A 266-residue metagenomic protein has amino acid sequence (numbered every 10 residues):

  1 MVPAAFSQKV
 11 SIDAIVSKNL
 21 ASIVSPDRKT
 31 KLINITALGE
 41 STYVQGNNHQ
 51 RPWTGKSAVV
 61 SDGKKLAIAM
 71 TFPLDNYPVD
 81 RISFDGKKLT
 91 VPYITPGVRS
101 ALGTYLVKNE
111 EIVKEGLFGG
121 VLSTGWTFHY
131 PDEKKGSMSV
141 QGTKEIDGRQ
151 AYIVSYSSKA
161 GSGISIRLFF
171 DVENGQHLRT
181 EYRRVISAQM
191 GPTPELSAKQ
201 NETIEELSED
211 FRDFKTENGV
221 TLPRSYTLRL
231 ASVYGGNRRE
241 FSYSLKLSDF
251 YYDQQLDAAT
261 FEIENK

Functional and structural regions predicted by a protein language model:
P3-S7: Sec/Tat signal peptide C-region and signal peptidase I cleavage site
Q8-V16, G86-I164, A188-P192, L196-E205 (+1 more regions): Flexible, processing/modification-adjacent segments and terminal tails in exported/periplasmic/extracellular proteins
I12-V98, K134-G142: N-terminal mature ectodomain segment of secretory-pathway/periplasmic proteins
N19-R28, T124-T127, L196-A198, R212-K215 (+1 more regions): Intrinsically disordered, low-complexity boundary segments flanking structured domains
D27-G46, K108-D132, L168-D171: Short secondary-structure boundary segments
Y43-Q50, L74-R81, G97-L102, G161-S165 (+2 more regions): Short, surface-exposed beta-strand/loop "edge" segments at domain boundaries and coil↔beta transitions
S61-A67, T90-P92, E111-G116, T216-G219 (+1 more regions): Short, surface-exposed linear segments at secondary-structure transitions and domain or protein termini
T143-I263: Gly/Pro-enriched, hydrophobic low-complexity segments that function as extracytoplasmic propeptides/linkers
